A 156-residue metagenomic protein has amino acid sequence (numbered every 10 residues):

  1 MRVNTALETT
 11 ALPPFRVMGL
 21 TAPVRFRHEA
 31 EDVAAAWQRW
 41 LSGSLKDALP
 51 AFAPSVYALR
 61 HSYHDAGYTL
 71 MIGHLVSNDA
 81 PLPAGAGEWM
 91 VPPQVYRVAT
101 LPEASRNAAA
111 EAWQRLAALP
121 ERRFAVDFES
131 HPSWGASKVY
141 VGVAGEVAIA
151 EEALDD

Functional and structural regions predicted by a protein language model:
M1-D156: A solvent-exposed interaction/effector surface
